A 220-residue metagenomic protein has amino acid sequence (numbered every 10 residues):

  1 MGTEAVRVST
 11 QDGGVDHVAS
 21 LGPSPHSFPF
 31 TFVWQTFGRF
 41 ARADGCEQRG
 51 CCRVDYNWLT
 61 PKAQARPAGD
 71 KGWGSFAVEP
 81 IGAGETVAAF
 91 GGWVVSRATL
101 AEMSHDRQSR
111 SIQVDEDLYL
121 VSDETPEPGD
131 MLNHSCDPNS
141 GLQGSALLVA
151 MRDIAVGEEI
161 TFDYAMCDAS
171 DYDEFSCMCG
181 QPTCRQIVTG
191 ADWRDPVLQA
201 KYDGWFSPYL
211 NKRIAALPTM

Functional and structural regions predicted by a protein language model:
M1-V15: Extreme N-terminal basic, low-complexity initiation segments that serve as generic localization/processing leaders
R7, R39-R42, R49: Basic polycationic patches enriched in arginine
C46-E47, H134-M220: C-terminal SET catalytic tail plus cysteine-rich post-SET Zn-binding segment of SAM-dependent SET-domain
R49-G141: Catalytic cores of histone-lysine modification enzymes
